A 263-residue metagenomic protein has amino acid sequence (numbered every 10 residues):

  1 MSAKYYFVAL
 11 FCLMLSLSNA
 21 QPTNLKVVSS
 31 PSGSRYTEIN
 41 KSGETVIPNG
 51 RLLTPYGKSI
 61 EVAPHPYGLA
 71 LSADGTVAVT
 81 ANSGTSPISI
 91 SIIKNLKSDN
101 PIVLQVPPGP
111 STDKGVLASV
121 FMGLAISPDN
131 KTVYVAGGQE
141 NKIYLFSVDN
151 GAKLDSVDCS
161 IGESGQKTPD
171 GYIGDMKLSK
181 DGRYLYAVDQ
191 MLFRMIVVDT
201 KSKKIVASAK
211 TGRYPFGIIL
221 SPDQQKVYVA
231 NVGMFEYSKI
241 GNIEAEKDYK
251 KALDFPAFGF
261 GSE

Functional and structural regions predicted by a protein language model:
M1-T23: Bacterial Sec-dependent N-terminal signal peptides
Q21-E263: Predominantly soluble domains enriched in secretory-pathway, periplasmic, or organellar proteins
